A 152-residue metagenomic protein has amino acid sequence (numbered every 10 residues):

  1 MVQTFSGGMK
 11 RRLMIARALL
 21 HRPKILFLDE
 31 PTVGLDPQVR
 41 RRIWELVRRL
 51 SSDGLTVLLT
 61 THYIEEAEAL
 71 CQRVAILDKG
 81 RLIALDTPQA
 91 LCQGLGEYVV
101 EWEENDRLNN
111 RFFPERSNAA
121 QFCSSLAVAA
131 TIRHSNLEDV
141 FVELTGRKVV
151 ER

Functional and structural regions predicted by a protein language model:
M1-L59, I64-E65, A69-D78, A84: ABC transporter nucleotide-binding domains
P88-R152: Short, charged/small-residue-rich alpha-helical element at the C-terminal edge of ABC transporter nucleotide-binding
